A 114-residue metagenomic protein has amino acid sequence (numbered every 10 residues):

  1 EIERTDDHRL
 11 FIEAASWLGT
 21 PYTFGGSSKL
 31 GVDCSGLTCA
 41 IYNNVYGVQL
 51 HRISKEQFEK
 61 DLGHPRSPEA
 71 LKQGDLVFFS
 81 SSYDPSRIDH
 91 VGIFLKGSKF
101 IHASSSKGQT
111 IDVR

Functional and structural regions predicted by a protein language model:
E1-P21: Intrinsically disordered, low-complexity, Pro/Ser/Thr/Asn/Gly/Ala-rich spacer/linker segments adjacent to signal
I2, L30, R52: Surface-exposed acidic loop/strand-edge motifs in secreted or periplasmic proteins that form small linear binding
A14, C34-T38, G74: Terminal peptide-recognition signature
A15, G19-T23, Y42-G47: Sec-exported extracytoplasmic/periplasmic mature domains
P21-K29, S81-S82: Second-shell loop/turn segments in exported
S28-V45: Active-site nucleophilic cysteine motif
V48-V113: ...with weaker cross-activation on analogous glycine-rich loops/strands in unrelated enzymes
